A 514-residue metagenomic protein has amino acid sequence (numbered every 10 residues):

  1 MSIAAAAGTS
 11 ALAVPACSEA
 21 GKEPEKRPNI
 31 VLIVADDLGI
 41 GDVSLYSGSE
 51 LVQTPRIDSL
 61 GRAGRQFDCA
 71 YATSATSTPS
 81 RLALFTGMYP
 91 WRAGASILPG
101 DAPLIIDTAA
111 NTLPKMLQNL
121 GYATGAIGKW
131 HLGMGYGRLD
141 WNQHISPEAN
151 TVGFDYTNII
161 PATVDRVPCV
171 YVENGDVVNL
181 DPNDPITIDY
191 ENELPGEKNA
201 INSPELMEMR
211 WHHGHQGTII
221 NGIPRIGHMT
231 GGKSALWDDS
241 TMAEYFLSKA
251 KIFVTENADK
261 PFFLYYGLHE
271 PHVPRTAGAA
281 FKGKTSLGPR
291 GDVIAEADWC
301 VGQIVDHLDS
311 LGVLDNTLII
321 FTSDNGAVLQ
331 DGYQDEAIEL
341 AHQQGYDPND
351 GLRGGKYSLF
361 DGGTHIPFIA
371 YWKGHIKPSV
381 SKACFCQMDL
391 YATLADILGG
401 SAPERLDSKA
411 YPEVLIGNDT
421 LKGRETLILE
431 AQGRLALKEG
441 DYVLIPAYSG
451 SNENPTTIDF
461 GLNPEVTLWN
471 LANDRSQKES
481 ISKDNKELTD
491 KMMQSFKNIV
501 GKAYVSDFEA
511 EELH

Functional and structural regions predicted by a protein language model:
M1-A11, C17-T467, R475-H514: Formylglycine-dependent sulfatase
N470: Active-site and glycan-interaction determinants of carbohydrate-active enzymes
